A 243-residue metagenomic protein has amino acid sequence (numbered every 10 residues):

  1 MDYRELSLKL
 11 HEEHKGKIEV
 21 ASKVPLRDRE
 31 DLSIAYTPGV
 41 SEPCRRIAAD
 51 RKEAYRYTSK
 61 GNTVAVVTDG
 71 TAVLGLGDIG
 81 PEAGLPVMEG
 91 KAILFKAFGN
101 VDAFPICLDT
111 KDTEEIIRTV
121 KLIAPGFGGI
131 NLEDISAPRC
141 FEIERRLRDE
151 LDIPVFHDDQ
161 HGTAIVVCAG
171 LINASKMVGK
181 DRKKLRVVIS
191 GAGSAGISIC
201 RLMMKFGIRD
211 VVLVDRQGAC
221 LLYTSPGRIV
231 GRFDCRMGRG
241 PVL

Functional and structural regions predicted by a protein language model:
M1-I153: N-terminal ligand-binding/catalytic initiation module
A65-A72, V167, K183-M204: Glycine-rich adenosine-cofactor-binding loop
E133, P138, F156-H157, L185 (+1 more regions): Conserved structured catalytic cores and adjacent interaction surfaces of nucleotide-binding/hydrolyzing enzymes
H157-N173: A glycine-rich, Thr/Ser-enriched phosphate-binding loop motif common to dinucleotide/cofactor-binding enzymes
K205-R209: Conserved S-adenosyl-L-methionine
L213-D215: Conserved acidic E/D residue at the C-terminus of a beta-strand in Rossmann-like folds
Y223-I229: Conserved small/polar residues in nucleotide/adenosyl-binding loops
